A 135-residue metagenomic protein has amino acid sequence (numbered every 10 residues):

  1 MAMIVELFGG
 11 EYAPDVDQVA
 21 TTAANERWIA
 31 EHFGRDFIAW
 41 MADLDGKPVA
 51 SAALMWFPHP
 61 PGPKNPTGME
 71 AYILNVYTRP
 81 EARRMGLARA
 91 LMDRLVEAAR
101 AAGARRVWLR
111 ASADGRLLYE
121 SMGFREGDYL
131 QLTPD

Functional and structural regions predicted by a protein language model:
A2-V16: Helix-loop element at the rim of GNAT/NAT acetyltransferase active sites that forms part of the acceptor-substrate
D17-M41, A53, P60: Active-site rim helix/loop that mediates acceptor-substrate recognition in acyltransferases
M41, K47-W56, Y72, Y77: Conserved beta-strand in the GNAT
H59-G62, W108-R110, D114, E120 (+1 more regions): Conserved catalytic-core motifs of GNAT/GCN5-like acyltransferases
K64-P80, L132: Conserved acetyl-CoA binding element of GNAT-fold acetyltransferases
A82-R94: Conserved acetyl-CoA pyrophosphate-binding loop and the N-cap/start of the following alpha-helix in GNAT-like
M92, A99-A111: Conserved GNAT acetyl-CoA-binding A-motif
